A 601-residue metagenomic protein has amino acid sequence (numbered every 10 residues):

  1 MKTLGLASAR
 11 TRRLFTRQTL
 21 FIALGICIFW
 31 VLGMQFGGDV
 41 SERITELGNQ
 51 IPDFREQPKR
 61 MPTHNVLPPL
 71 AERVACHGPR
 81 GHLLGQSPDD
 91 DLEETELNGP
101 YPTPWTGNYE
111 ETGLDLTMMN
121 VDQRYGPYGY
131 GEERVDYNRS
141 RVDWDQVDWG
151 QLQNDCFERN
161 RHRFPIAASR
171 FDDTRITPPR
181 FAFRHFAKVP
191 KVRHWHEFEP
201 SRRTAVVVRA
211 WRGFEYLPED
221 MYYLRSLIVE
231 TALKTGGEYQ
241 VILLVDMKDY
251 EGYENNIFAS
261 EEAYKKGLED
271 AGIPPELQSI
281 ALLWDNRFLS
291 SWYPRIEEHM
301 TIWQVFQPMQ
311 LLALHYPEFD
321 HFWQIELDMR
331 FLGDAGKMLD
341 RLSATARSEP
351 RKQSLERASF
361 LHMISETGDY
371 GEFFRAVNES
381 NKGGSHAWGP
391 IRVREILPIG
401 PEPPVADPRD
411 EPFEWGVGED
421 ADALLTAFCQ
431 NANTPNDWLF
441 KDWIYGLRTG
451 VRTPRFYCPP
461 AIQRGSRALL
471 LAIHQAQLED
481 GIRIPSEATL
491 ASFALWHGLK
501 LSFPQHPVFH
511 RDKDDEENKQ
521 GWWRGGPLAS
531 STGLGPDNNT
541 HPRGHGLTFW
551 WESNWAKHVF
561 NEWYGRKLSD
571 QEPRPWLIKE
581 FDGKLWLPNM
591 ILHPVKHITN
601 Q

Functional and structural regions predicted by a protein language model:
M1-G78, H82, A494-L495: N-terminal signal-anchor transmembrane helix specifying type II single-pass membrane topology of secretory-pathway
Q18, E42-L47, D334, D340-A346 (+1 more regions): Catalytic core and acceptor-binding pocket of nucleotide-sugar-dependent glycosyltransferases
V66-Y223, I228-A232: Long, contiguous juxta-domain segments that are non-catalytic but functionally important
Y216-E230, I257-K265, W303-Q307, M338-L339 (+1 more regions): Well-ordered, non-membrane alpha-helical segments in soluble/globular domains
Q240-K248: Short internal beta-strands
D249-D320, R330, D334-G336, S343-G368: Active-site-proximal specificity loops/subdomain of glycosyltransferases
L534-Q601: Terminal low-complexity segments of carbohydrate-biosynthetic enzymes
